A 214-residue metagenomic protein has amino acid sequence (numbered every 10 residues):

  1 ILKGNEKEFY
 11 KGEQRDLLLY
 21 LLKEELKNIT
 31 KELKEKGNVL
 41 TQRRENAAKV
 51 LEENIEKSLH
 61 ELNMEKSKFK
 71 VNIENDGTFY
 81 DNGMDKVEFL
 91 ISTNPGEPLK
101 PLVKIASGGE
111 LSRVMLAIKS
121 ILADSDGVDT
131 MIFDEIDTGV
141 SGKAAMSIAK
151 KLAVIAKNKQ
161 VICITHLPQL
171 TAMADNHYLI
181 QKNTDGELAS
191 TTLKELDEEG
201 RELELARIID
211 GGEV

Functional and structural regions predicted by a protein language model:
I1-L62, K66: Extended, charged alpha-helical coiled-coil/arm scaffolds that mediate oligomerization and mechanical coupling in large
G37-Q42, L99-K104, S190-T192, E202-I208: Short hinge/gating elements
K49-E52, E56-L111: SMC-family hinge/dimerization module
G83-D85, S125-G127, A156-N158, A174: Short loop/turn elements that form and flank the Walker-type P-loop nucleotide-binding site in RecA-like NTPase cores
F89, T93-G96, G109-M131, I155: GG-anchored amphipathic helix commonly corresponding to the ABC/SMC/Rad50 NBD signature/C-loop
D126, T138-M146: Conserved D-loop-proximal element of ABC-family nucleotide-binding domains
D134-E135: Walker B catalytic acidic pair
K143-V214: C-terminal lobe/lid and adjacent interdomain/linker elements of RecA-like ASCE P-loop ATPase modules
